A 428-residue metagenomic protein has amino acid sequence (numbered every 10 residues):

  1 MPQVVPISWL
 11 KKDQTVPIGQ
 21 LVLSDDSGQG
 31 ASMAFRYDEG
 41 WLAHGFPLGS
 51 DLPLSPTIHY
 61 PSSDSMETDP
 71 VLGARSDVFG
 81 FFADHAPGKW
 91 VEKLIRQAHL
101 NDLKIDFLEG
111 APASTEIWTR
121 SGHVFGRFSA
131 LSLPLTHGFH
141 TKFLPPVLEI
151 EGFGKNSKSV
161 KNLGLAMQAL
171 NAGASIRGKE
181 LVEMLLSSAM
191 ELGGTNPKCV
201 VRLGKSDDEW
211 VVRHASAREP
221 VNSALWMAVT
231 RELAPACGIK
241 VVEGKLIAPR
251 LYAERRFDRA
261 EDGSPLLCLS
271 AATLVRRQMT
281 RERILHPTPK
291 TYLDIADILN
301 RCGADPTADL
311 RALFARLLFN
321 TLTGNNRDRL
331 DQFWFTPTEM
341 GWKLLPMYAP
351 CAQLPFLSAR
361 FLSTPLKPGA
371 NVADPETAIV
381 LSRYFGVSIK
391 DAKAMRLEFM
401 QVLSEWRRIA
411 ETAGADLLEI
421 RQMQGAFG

Functional and structural regions predicted by a protein language model:
M1-G428: Phosphate/dinucleotide-binding and metal-coordinating scaffold of catalytic cores in nucleotide-dependent enzymes
